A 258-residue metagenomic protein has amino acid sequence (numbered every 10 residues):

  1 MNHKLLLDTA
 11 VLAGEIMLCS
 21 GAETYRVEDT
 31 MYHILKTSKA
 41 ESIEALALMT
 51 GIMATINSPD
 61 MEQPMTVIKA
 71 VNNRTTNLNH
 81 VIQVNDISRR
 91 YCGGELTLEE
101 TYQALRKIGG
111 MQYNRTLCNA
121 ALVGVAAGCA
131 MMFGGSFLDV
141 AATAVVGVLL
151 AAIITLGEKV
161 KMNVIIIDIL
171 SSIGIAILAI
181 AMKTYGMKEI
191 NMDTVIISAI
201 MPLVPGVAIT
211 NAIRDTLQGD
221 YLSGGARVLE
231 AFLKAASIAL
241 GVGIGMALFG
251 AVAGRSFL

Functional and structural regions predicted by a protein language model:
M1-L96: Soluble N-terminal domains of membrane-associated systems
M17-G21, I34, S38, I87-G94 (+7 more regions): Change "in soluble alpha/beta enzymes" to "in soluble alpha/beta proteins
K69-N72, F133-D139, I190-V195, S256-L258: Interfacial loop-to-helix junctions that mark the boundaries of transmembrane helices in multi-pass membrane
N73-A126, A130-D139, E230-A239, G250: Alpha-helical transmembrane segments and their cytosolic membrane-interface
Q112-G186: Core alpha-helical transmembrane segments of integral membrane proteins
T184-L258: Generic detector of multi-pass transmembrane helix bundles and their immediately adjacent loops in polytopic membrane
